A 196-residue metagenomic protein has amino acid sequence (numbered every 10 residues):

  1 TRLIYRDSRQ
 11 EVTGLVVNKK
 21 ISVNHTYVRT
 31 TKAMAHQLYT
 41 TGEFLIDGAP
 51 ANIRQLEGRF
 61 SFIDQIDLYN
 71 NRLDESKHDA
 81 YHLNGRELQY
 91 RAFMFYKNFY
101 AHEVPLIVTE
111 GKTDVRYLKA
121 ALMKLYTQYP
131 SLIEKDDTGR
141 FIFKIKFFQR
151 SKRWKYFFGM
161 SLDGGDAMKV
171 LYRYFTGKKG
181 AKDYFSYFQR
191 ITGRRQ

Functional and structural regions predicted by a protein language model:
R2-Y90: Right-hand nucleic-acid polymerase module
E75-Q196: Acidic, divalent-metal-binding catalytic cores of TOPRIM and closely related two-metal-ion phosphodiester/pyrophosphate
